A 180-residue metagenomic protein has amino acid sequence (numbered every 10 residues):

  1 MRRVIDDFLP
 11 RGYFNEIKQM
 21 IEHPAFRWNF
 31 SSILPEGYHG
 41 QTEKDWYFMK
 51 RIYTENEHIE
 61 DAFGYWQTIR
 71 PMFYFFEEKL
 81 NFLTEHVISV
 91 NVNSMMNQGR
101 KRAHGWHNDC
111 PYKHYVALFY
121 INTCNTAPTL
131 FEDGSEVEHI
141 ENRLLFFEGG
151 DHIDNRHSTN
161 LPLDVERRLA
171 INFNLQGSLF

Functional and structural regions predicted by a protein language model:
M1-L83: Non-heme Fe(II)/2-oxoglutarate
M1-R3, G12, N122, G177-F180: Short, Lys/Arg-enriched, disordered terminal segments
I33-G37, S94-G99: Short, catalytically relevant binding-site loops at active-site mouths
Q67-R70, Y115, I140: A structural signal for well-ordered alpha-helical segments within the folded catalytic domains of diverse enzymes
E78-Q98: A short glycine-rich, His/Asp/Glu-containing loop-to-beta-strand
V90-V92, G105, P111-Y112, T123-F180: Catalytic core of Fe(II)/2-oxoglutarate
Q98-H107: Charged, often glycine-rich, active-site loop that binds/positions anionic groups
